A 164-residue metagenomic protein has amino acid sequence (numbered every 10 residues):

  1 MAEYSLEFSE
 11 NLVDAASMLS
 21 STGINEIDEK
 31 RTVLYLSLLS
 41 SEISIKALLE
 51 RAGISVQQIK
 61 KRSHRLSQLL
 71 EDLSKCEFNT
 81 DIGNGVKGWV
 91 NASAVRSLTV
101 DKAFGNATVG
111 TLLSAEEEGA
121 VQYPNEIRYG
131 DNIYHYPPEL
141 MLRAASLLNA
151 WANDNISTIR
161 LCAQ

Functional and structural regions predicted by a protein language model:
M1-L39, A47-Q58, R160-Q164: Charged alpha-helical initiation segments
M1-L6, G53-Q164: Long, charged low-complexity segments
